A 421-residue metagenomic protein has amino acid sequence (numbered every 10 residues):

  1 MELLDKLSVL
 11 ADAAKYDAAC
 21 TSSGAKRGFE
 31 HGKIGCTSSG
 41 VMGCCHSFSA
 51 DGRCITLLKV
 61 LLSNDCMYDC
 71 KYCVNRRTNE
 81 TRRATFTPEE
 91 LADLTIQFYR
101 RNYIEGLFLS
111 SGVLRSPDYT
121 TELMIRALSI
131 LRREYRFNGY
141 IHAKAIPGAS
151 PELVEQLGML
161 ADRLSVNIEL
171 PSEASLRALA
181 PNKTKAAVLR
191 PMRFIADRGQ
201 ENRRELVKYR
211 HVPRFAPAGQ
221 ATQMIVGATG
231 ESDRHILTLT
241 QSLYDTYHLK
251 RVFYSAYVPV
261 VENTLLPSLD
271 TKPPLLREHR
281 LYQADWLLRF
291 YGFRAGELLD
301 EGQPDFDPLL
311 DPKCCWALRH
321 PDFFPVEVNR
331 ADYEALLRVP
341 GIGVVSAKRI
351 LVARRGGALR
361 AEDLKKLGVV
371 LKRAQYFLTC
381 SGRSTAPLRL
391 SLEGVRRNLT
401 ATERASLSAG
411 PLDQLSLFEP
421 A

Functional and structural regions predicted by a protein language model:
M1-D65, V370, L378, A386-A409 (+1 more regions): Flexible, acidic/Gly-rich N-terminal and inter-domain linker regions that tether and position cofactor-handling modules
L57, C70, L109, V166 (+3 more regions): Conserved, mostly hydrophobic/aromatic
M67, K71-V74: Cys/His/Pro-rich metal-binding microdomains
R76-L91, F98-I125, I130-P151, G158-Y209 (+2 more regions): Core AdoMet radical
S172, A187-T264, P273-L299: Conserved C-terminal portion of the radical SAM core fold that forms the substrate/S-adenosylmethionine-binding
D305-A335, A361-A421: C-terminal extensions
A353-R354: Residue-level signature of tetratricopeptide-repeat
